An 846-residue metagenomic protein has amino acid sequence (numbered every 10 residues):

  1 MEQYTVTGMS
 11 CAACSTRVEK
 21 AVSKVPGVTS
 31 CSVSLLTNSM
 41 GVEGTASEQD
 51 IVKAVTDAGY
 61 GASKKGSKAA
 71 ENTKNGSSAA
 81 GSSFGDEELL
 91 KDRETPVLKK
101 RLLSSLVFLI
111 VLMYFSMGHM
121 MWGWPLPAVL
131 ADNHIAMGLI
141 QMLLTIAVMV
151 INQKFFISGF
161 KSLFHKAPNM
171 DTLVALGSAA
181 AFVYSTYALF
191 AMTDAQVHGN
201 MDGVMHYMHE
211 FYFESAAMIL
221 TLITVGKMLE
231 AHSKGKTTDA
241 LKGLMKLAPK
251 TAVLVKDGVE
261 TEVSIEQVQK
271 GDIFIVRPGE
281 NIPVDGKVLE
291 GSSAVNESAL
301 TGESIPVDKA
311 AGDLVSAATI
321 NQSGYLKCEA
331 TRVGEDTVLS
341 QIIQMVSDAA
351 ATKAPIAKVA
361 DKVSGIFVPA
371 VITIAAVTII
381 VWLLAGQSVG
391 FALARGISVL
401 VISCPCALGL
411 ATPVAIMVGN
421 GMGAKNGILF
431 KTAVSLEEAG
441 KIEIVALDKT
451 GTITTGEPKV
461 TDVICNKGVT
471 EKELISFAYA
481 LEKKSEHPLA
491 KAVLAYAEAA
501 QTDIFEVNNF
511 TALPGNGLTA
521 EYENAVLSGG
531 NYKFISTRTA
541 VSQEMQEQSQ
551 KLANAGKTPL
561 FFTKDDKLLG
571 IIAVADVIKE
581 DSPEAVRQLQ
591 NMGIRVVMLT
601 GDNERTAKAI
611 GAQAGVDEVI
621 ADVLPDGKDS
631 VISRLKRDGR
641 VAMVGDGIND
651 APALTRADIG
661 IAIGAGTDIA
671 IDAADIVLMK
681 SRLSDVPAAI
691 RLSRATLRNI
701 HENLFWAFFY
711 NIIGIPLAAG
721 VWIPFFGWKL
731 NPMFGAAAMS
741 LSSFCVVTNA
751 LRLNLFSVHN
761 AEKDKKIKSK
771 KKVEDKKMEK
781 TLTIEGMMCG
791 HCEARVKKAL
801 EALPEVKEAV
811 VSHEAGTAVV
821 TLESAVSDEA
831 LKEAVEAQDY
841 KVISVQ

Functional and structural regions predicted by a protein language model:
M1-A136, K161, V259-E260, Q344-T352 (+1 more regions): Flexible metal-binding regulatory segments at protein termini and peripheral loops
T16, T29, I442, Y522-N524 (+2 more regions): Conserved ATP-binding TGD loop and adjacent catalytic N/P-domain core of P-type ATPases
P26-E43, E48, E210-F211, K242-D336 (+2 more regions): Conserved cytosolic catalytic loops of P-type ATPases
N75, A195-Q196, M201-D202, A217-P278 (+6 more regions): Juxtamembrane coupling segments of multi-pass membrane pumps/enzymes
V97-T251, K362, V463, G727-P732 (+1 more regions): Transmembrane helix-loop-helix hairpins at the membrane interface
M121-I135, F164, V183, M422 (+8 more regions): Membrane-embedded alpha-helical bundles of multi-pass transporters
L300, V359, A394, A407-L481 (+4 more regions): Conserved catalytic phosphorylation-site environment of P-type ATPases
V460, I464-M592, E604, V616-I632: P-type ATPase nucleotide-binding
